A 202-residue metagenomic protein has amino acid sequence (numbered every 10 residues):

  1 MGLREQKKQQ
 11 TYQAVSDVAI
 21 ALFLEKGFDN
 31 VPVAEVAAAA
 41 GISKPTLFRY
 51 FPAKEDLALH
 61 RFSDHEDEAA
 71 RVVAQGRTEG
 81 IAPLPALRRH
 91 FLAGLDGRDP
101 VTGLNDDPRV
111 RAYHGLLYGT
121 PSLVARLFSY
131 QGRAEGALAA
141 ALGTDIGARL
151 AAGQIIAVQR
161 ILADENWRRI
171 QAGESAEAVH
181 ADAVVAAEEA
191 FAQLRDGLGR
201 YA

Functional and structural regions predicted by a protein language model:
M1-I42, L59: Basic, helix-initiating cap at the start of DNA-binding domains
D29-N30, E55-D56, D64: Residue-level preference for short helical/loop micro-motifs built around acidic side chains
I42-F51: Short hydrophobic/aromatic patch on the recognition helix
A53-A58, E68-A69: Short amphipathic alpha-helical segment with a characteristic S/N-K-E followed by hydrophobic residues
E68-A112: Hydrophobic alpha-helical connector segments
R88, A148-I156, R160: Short, well-structured alpha-helical segments
H114-R149: Amphipathic alpha-helical packing segments from all-alpha helical-bundle domains
D164-A202: C-terminal peripheral helix-coil segments that are non-catalytic and often amphipathic
